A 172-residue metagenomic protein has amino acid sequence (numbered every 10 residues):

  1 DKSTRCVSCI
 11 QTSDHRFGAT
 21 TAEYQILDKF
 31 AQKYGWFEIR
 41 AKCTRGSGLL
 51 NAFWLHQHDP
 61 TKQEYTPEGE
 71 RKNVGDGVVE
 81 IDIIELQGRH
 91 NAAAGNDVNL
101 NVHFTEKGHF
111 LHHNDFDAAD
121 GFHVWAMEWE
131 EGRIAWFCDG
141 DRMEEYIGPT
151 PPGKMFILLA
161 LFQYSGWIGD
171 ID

Functional and structural regions predicted by a protein language model:
D1-D172: GH16 jelly-roll
